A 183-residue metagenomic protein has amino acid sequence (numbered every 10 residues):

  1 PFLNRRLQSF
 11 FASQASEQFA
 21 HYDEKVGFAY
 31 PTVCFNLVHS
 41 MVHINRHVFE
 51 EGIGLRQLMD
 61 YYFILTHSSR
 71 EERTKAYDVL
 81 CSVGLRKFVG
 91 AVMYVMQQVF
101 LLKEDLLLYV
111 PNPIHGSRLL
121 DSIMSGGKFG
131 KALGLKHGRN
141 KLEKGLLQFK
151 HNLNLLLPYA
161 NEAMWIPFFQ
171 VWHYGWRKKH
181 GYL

Functional and structural regions predicted by a protein language model:
P1-L183: Conserved NTP-donor binding/palm subdomain of two-metal-ion nucleotidyltransferases/polymerases, i.e., the charged
